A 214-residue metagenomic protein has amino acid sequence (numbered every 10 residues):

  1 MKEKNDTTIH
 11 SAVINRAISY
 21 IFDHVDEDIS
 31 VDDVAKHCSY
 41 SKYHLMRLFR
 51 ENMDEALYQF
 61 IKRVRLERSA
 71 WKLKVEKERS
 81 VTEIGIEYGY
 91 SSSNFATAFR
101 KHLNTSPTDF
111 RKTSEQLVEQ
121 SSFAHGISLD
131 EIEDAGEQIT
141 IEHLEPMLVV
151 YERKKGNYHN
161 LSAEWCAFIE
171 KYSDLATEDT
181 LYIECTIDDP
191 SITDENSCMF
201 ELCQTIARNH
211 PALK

Functional and structural regions predicted by a protein language model:
M1-K4, D32-M53: Basic, low-complexity segments
M1-R16, E55-A56, K62-R63: Short, Lys/Arg-enriched, Trp-marked, Pro/Gly-tolerant hinge/linker segments that flank
D6, H10, D23, C38 (+3 more regions): Residue-level marker of regulatory loop/turn positions in helix-turn-helix DNA-binding domains and in histidine
D6-T7, D28, K154, Y158: Short, N-terminal intrinsically disordered low-complexity segments that are rich in Pro/Gly and polar/charged residues
R16-I29, F49, W71-R79, F99: Basic, amphipathic alpha-helical hairpins
A17, A35-C38, S69, G85: Small-residue (primarily alanine) positions within well-ordered alpha-helices, especially packing/interaction faces
S19, D23, K36, C166 (+1 more regions): Replace "anionic and nucleotidyl ligands
Y43, L48, E55, Q59 (+4 more regions): A solvent-exposed interaction/effector surface
